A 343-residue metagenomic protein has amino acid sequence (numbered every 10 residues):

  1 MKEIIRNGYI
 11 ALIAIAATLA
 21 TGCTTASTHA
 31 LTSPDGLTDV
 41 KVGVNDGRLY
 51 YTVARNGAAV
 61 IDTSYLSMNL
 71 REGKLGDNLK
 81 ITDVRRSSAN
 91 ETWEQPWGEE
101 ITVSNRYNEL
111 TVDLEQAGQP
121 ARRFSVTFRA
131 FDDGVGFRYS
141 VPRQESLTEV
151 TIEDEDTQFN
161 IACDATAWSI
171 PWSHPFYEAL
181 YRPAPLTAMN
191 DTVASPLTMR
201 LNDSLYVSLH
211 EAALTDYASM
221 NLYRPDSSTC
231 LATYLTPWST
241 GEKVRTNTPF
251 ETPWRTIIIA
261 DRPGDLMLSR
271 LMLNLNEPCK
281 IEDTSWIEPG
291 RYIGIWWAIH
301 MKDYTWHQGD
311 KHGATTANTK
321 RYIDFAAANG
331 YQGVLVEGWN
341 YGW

Functional and structural regions predicted by a protein language model:
K2-A11: Bacterial N-terminal signal peptides that target proteins for export
I10-A20: Bacterial N-terminal signal peptides
L19-A30: Bacterial Sec-dependent signal peptides at the C-terminal "C-region" and cleavage site
T28-I281: N-terminal accessory beta-strand-rich subdomains and adjacent acidic, glycine-rich linkers that precede catalytic cores
T284: Conserved oxyanion/phosphate-binding beta-strand-loop segments in alpha/beta enzyme cores
E288: Phosphate/adenylate-binding glycine loop and adjacent helical scaffold
I293-W343: Aromatic-lined carbohydrate-binding/catalytic grooves of carbohydrate-active enzymes
